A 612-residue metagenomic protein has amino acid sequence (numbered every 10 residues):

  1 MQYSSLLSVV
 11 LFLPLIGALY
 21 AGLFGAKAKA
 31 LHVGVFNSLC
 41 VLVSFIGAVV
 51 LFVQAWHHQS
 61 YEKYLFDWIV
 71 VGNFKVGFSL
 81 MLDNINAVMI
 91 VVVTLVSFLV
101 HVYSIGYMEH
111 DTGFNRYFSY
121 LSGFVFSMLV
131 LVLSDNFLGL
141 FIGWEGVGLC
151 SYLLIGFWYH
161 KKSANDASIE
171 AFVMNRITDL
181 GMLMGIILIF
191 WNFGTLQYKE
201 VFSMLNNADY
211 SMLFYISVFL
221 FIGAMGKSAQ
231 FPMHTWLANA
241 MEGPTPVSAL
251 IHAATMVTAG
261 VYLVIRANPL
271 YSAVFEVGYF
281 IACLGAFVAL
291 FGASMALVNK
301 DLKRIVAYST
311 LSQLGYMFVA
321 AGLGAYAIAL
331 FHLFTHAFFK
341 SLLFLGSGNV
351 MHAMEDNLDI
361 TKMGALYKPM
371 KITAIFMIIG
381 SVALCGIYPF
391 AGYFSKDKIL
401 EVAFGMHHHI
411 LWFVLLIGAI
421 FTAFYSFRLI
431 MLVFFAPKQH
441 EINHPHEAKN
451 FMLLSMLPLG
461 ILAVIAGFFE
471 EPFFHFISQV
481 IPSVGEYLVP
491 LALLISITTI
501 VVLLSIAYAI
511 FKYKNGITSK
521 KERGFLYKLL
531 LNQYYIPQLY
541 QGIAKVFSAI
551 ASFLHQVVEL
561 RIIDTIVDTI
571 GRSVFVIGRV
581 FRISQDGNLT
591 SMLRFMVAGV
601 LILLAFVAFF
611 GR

Functional and structural regions predicted by a protein language model:
M1-F12, A28-V35, G77-V92, V130-G143 (+6 more regions): Membrane-entry segments of alpha-helical transmembrane domains in multi-pass membrane proteins
M1-S8, Y20-S119, N192-Y210, F214 (+6 more regions): Transmembrane helix-loop-helix hairpins at membrane boundaries of multipass inner-membrane proteins
V41-V50, I186, S496-I510: Hydrophobic core of alpha-helical transmembrane segments in multi-pass integral membrane proteins
Y61-K75, K199-L205, K398-V402, P472-V489: Membrane-interfacial helical/loop segments at transmembrane boundaries in membrane proteins
T94, L99-L140, L149-F451, M456 (+2 more regions): Hydrophobic transmembrane alpha-helices and their helix-loop junctions in integral membrane proteins
I410-Y425, S496-Y508, Q556: Alpha-helical transmembrane segments of multi-pass integral membrane proteins
P445-Y508: Hard-cation-handling environments
I477-P490, I517-R612: Aromatic-capped, Gly/Pro-kinked transmembrane alpha-helices
